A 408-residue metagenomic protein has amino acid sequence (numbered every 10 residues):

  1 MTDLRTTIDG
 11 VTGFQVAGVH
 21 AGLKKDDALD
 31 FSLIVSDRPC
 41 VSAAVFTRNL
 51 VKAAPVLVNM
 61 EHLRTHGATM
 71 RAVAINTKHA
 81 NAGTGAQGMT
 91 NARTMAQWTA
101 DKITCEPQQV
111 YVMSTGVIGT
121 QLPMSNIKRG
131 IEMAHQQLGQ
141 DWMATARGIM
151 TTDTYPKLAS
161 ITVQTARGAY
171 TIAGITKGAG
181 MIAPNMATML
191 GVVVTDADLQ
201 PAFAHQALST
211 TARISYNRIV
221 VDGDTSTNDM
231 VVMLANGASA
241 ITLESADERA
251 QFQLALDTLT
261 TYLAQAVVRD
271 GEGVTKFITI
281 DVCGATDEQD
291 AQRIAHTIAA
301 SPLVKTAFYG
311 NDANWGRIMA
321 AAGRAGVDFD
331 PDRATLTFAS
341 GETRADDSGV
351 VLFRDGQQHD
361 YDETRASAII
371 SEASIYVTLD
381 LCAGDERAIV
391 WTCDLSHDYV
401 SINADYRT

Functional and structural regions predicted by a protein language model:
M1-T408: A structural signal for small-residue-enriched, beta-sheet-centric alpha/beta enzyme cores and oligomeric scaffold folds
